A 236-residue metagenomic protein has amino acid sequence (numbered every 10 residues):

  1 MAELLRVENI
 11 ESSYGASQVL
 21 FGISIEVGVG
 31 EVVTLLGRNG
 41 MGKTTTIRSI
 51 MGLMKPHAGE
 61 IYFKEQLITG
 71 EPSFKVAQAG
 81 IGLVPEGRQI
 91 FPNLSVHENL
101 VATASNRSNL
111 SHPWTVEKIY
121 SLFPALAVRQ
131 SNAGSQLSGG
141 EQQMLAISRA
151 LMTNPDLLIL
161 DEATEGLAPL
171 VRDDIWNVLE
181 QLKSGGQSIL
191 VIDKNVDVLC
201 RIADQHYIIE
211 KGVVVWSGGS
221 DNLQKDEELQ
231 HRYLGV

Functional and structural regions predicted by a protein language model:
G15, P56, E71, Q89 (+4 more regions): ABC-type ATPase nucleotide-binding domains, specifically the catalytic core motifs of the NBD
L36-R38: The feature captures the beta-strand-to-loop junction immediately N-terminal to the Walker
M51: Helix-to-loop junction immediately C-terminal to a conserved catalytic motif
G59-I68, A79, H112-V116, S121: Conserved ABC transporter NBD signature motif
A150-L151: ABC ATPase C-loop
N154: Conserved catalytic motifs of ABC-family nucleotide-binding domains
L158-E162: Catalytic Walker B motif of ABC-type/P-loop ATPase nucleotide-binding domains
